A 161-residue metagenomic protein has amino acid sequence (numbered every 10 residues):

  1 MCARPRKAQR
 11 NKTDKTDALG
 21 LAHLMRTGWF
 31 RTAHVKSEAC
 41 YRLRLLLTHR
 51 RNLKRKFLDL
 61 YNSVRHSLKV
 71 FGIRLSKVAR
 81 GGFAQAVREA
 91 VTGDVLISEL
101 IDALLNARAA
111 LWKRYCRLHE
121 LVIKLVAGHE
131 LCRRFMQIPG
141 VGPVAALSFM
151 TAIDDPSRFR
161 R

Functional and structural regions predicted by a protein language model:
M1-H34, E38-Y41, F83-V91: Short alpha-helix plus adjacent loop in nuclease-associated cores
L21, L53, L147-S148: Gly/Thr-rich phosphate-binding beta-strand-loop-beta motif of the actin/hexokinase/Hsp70
W29-R31, L60-Y61, D154-R158: Short helix-capping/linker segments at secondary-structure and domain boundaries
T48-F135: Glycine-rich, often acidic, oxyanion-interacting loops/wings at catalytic, nucleic-acid, or phospho-protein interfaces
I138: Histidine-centered phosphotransfer motif of kinases
L147-S157, R161: Catalytic palm subdomain of template-directed nucleic-acid polymerases, centered on the conserved carboxylate motif
